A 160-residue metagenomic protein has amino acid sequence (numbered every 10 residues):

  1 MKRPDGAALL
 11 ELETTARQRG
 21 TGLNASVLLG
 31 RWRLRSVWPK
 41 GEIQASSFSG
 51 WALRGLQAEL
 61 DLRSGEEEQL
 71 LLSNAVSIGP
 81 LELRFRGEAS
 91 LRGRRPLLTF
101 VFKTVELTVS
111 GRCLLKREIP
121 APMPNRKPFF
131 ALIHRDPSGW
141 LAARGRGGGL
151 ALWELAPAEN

Functional and structural regions predicted by a protein language model:
M1-N160: Soluble ligand-binding/transfer domains with enclosed cavities or grooves
